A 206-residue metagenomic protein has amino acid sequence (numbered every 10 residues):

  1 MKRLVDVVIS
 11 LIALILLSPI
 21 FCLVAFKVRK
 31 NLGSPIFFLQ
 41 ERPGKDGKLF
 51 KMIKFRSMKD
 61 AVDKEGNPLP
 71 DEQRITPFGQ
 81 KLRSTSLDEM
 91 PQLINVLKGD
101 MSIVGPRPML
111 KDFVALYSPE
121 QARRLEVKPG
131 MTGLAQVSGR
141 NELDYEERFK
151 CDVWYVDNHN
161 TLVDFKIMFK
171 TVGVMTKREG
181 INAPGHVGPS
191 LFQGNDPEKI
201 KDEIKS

Functional and structural regions predicted by a protein language model:
M1, L17, E72, R83-L87 (+2 more regions): Short, solvent-exposed loop/helix junctions and linker helices that flank or host conserved functional motifs
M1-D60, I167-S206: A hydrophobic, helix-centered structural microdomain
M1-S10, L39-Q40, R140-T161, T171: Glycine-rich flexible loop motifs, especially short His-Gly-Gly/GGXG/HXGH segments used as catalytic or interaction
S10, F38, T76-Q80, D112 (+1 more regions): Positions in alpha-helical segments
V24, L39, N67, V104-P106 (+3 more regions): Short, hydrophobic secondary-structure boundary micro-motifs
F26, L39, K54, R74 (+5 more regions): Residue-level recognition of specific faces of alpha-helices
F38-R74, T132-K150: Short, glycine-rich, amphipathic interfacial segments at transmembrane boundaries or analogous
D71-K128, M168-T171, M175: A short, structured surface patch at a secondary-structure boundary
